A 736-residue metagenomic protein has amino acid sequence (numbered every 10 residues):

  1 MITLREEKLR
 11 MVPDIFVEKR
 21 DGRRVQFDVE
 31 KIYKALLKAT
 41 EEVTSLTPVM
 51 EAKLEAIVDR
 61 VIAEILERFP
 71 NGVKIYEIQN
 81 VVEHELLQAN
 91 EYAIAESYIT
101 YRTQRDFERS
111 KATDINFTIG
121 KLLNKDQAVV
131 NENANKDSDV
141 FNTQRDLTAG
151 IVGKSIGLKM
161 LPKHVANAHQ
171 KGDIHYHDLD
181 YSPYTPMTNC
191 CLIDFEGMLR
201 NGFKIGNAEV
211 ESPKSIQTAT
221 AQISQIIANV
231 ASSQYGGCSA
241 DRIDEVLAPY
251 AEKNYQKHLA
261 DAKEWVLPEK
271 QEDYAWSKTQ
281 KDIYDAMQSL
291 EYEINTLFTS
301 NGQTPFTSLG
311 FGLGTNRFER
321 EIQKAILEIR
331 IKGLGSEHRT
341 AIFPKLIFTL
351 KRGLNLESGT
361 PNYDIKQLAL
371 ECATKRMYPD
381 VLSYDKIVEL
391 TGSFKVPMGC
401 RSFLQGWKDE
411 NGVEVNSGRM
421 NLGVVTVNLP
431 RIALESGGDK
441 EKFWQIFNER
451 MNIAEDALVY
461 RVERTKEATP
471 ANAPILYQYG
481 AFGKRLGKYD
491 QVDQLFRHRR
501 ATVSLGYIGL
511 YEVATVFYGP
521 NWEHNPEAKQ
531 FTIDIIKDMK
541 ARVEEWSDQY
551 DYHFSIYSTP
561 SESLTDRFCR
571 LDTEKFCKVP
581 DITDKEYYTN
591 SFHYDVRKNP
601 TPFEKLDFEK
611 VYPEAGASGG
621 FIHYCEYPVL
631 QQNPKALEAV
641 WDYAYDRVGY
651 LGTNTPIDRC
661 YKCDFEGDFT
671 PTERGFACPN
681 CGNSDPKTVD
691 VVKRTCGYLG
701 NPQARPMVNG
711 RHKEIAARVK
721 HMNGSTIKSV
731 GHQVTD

Functional and structural regions predicted by a protein language model:
I2-L122, H712-K713, A717-R718: Charged, amphipathic alpha-helical regulatory modules used for macromolecular assembly or allosteric control
I2-L4, G731-D736: Short acidic DE-rich linear segments
V58-I65, L86, F531-E545, E714-K728: Short, mixed-charge aromatic SLiMs
Q104-E108, D114-R499, P520-N521, N525-K687 (+1 more regions): Conserved catalytic cores of very large enzyme subunits
E245, V503-V516, K537, R694: Contiguous, well-ordered alpha-helical segments that form the cores/surfaces of helical PPI scaffolds
I283, M287, E291, V516 (+1 more regions): Metallocofactor- and cofactor-centric catalytic cores in central/energy metabolism, strongly enriched
G682-Q733: Long insertion/accessory domains within large nucleic-acid-processing enzymes
